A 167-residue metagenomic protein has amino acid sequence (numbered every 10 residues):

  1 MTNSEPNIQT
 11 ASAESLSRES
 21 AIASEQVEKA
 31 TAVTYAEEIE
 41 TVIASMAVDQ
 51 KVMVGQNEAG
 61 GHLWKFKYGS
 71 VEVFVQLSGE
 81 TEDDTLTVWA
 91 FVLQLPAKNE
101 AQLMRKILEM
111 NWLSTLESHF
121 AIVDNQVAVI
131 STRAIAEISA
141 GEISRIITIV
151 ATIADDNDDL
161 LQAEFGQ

Functional and structural regions predicted by a protein language model:
M1-E72: Charge-rich, low-complexity N-terminal segments
T31-E38, L95-L103, E142-I149, I153: Short amphipathic alpha-helical segments
I43, M104-L108, I147: A generic alpha-helix structural signal
V54-Q56, L77-G79, S118-A121: Short, exposed beta-strand/loop patches in secreted or surface proteins that constitute
A59, F66-Y68, T81, L113 (+1 more regions): A generic structural signal for short, non-catalytic loop/turn and secondary-structure boundary residues
K65-A101: The feature represents the first ordered module of a protein
T87-Q126, I130: Short, internal acidic amphipathic alpha-helical interface segments that mediate docking to partner proteins
T115-T148, T152-Q167: Well-ordered alpha/beta subsegment
